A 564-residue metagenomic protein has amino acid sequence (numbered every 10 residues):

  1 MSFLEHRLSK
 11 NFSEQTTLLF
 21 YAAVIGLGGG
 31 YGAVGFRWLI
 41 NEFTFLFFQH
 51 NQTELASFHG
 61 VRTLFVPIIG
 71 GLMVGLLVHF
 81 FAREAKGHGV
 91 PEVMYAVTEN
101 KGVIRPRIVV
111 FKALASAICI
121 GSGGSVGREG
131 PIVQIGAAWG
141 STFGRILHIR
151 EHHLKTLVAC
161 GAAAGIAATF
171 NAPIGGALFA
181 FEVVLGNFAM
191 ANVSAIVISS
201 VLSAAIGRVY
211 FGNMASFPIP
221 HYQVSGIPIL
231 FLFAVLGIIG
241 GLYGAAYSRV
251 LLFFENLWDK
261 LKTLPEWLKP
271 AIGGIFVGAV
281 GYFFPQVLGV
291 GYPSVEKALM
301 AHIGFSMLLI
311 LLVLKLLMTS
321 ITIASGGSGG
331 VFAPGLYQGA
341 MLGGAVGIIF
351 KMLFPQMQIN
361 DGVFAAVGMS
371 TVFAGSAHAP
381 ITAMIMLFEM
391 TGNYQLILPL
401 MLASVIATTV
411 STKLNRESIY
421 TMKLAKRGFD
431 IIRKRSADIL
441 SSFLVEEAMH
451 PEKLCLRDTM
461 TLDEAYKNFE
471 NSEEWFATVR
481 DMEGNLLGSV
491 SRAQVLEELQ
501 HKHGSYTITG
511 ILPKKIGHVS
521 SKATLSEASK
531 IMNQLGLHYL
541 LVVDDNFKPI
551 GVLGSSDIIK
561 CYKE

Functional and structural regions predicted by a protein language model:
M1-S442, E446-E447, P451-E452, L456-L487 (+4 more regions): Alpha-helical transmembrane segments and immediately membrane-proximal extracytoplasmic
A437, F469-E470, T509, M532 (+1 more regions): Replace "in large, NTP-powered and nucleic-acid-processing enzymes" with "in large, NTP-powered factors and other
E452-L456, G510, K515-H518: Structural signal for short hydrophobic segments within the conserved structured cores of catalytic domains across
E473-E474, L486-H501, L537, I550-E564: Short beta->alpha transition motifs characteristic of CBS
W475, A493-E497, P513-I516, S520-K522 (+3 more regions): C-terminal recognition in membrane/secretory proteostasis and scaffolding
G504-G510: PAS and related sensory helical modules
